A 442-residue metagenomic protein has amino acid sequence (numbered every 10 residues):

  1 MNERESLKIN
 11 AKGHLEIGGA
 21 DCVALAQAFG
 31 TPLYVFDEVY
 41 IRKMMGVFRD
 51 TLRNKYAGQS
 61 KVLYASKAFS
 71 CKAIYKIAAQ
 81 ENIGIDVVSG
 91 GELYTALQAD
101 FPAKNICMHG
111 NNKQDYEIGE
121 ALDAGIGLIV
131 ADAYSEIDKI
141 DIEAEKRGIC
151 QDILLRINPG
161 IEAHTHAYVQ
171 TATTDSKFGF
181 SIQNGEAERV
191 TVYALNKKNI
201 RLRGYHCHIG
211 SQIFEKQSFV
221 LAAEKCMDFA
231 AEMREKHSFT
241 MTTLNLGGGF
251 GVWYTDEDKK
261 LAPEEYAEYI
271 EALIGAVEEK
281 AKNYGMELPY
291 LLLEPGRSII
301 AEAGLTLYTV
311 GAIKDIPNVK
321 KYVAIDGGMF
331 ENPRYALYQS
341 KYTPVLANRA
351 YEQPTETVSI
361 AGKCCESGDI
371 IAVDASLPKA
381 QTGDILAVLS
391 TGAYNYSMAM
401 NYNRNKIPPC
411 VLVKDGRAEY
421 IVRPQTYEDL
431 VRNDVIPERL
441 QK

Functional and structural regions predicted by a protein language model:
M1-D152, E188, V192-R201, D228 (+3 more regions): A charged N-terminal "starter" segment
L7-I9, L15, F178-F180, I360 (+2 more regions): Short clusters of hydrophobic/aromatic residues that line enzyme substrate/ligand-binding pockets
A65, D152-N158, H206-H208, N245-G247 (+2 more regions): Short beta-strand segments
A68-S70, G91, N112-Q114, A133-S135 (+6 more regions): Active-site-proximal loop/turn and secondary-structure-junction residues that shape catalytic pockets, frequently
Y75, Q98, I118-D123, I140-E143 (+6 more regions): Short acidic, glycine/serine/threonine-rich loops at helix termini
Q98-F101, L122-D123, E145-G148, Q170-A172 (+9 more regions): Solvent-exposed alpha-helices and their adjacent loops that cap or buttress functional pockets in soluble metabolic
G160-A312, K414: Active-site loop/helix belt of alpha/beta enzymes
A272, E278-A281, M286-K442: Charged (often Lys/Glu-rich) extended helix/loop segments that serve as interaction or gating elements
